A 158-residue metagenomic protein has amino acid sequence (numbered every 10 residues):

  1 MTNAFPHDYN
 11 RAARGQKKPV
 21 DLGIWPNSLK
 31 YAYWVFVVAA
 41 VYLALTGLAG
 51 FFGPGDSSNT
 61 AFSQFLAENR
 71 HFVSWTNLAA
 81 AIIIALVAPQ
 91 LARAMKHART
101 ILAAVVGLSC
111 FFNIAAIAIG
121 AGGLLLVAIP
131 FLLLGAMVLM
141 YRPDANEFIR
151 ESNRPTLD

Functional and structural regions predicted by a protein language model:
T2-D158: Topology signature of small-to-medium multi-pass alpha-helical membrane proteins
